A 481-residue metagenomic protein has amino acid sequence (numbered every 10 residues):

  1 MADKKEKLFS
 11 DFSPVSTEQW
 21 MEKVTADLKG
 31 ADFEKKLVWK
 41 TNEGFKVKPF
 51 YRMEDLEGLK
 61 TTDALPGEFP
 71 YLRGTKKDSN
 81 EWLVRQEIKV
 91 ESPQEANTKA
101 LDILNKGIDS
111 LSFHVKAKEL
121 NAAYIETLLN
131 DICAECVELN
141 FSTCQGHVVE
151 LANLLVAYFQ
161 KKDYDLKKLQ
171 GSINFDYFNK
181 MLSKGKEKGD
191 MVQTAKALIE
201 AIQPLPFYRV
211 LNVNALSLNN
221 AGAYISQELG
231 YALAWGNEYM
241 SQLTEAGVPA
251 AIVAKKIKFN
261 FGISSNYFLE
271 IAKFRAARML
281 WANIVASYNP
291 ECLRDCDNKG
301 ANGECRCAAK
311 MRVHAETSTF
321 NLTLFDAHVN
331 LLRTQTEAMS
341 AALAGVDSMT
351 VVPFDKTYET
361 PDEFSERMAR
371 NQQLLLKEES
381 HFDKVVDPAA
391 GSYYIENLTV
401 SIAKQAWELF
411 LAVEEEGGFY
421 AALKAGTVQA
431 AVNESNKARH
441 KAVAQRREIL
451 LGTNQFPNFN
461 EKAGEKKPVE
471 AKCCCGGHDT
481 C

Functional and structural regions predicted by a protein language model:
A2-D3, R367-C481: Catalytic-core signal marking the mid-to-C-terminal active-site face
A2-N266, E270, C296, C307 (+4 more regions): Catalytic alpha/beta active-site cores
E34-L37, L166, E245-K256, S287-K310 (+3 more regions): Flexible, glycine/charged-enriched surface loops at secondary-structure junctions
G44, G107, D163, W281 (+4 more regions): Conserved, mostly hydrophobic/aromatic
P206-M240, Q335-L409: Mobile "lid/hinge" segments at catalytic clefts and subdomain interfaces of large enzymes
A223-L229, S264-A276, S318-L331, E359-A369 (+2 more regions): Short glycine/threonine-rich loop-to-helix capping motif typified by GTGT followed within a few residues by an Asp-Pro
F274-L280, I284, A315, Q335-A338 (+1 more regions): Extended, hydrophobic alpha-helical segments in both membrane/secreted and soluble proteins
L293, D297, R312-S318, A327-H328 (+4 more regions): Catalytic alpha/beta core domains of metabolic enzymes, predominantly
